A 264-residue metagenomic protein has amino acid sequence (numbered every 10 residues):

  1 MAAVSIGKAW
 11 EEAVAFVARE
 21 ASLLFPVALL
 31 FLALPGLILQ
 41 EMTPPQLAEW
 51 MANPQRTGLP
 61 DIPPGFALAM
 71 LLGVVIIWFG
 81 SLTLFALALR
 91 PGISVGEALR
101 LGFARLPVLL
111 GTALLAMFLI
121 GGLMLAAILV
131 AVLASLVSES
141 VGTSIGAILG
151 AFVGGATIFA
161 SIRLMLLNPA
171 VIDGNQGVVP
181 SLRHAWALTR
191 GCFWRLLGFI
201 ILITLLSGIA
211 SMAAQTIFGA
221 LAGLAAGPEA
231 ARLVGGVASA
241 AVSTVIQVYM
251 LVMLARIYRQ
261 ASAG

Functional and structural regions predicted by a protein language model:
M1-L47, G154-G227: Nonpolar helix-loop interface/hinge motif
I6-W10, V14, P64, V95-L99 (+13 more regions): Alpha-helical membrane-protein architecture signal
E11-A28, A86-L119: Cytosolic-side membrane-entry/anchor segment at the start of a transmembrane helix
F25-L29, A33, L71, L110 (+8 more regions): Residue-level signature of the transmembrane alpha-helical core of multi-pass small-molecule transporters
L34-I38, M42, L72, I76 (+10 more regions): Alpha-helical membrane-inserting segments
L47-I62: Perimembrane loop-to-helix junctions flanking transmembrane segments
P60-G92, V141-V179, E229-A263: Selective recognition of hydrophobic, aromatic-rich stretches within alpha-helical transmembrane segments of polytopic
F66-L71, E97-M124, T143-G154: Alpha-helical membrane-spanning segments of integral membrane proteins, especially the hydrophobic core of TM bundles
